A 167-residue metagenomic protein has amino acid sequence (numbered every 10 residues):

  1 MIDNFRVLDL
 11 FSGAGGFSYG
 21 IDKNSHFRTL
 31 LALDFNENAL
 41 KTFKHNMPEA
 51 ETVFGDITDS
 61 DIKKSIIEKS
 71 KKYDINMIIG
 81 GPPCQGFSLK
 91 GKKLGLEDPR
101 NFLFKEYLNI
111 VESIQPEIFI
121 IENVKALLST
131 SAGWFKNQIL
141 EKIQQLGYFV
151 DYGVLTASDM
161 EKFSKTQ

Functional and structural regions predicted by a protein language model:
V7-F17, K71-G91, I118-V124: Conserved proline-anchored active-site loop of SAM-dependent methyltransferases that bridges a beta-strand
A14-H26: Conserved SAM-binding loop of SAM-dependent methyltransferases across substrates and taxa, primarily the Class I
D22, L40-K44, E51, L140 (+1 more regions): Class I S-adenosyl-L-methionine
R28-L30: Short beta-strand element of Class I
L33: The conserved SAM/SAH-binding core of class I Rossmann-like methyltransferase domains, concentrating on the hydrophobic
N36-E37: Conserved SAM/SAH-binding beta-strand->alpha-helix loop
K41-K72: S-adenosyl-L-methionine
K64-K72, K90-Q167: Class I S-adenosyl-L-methionine
